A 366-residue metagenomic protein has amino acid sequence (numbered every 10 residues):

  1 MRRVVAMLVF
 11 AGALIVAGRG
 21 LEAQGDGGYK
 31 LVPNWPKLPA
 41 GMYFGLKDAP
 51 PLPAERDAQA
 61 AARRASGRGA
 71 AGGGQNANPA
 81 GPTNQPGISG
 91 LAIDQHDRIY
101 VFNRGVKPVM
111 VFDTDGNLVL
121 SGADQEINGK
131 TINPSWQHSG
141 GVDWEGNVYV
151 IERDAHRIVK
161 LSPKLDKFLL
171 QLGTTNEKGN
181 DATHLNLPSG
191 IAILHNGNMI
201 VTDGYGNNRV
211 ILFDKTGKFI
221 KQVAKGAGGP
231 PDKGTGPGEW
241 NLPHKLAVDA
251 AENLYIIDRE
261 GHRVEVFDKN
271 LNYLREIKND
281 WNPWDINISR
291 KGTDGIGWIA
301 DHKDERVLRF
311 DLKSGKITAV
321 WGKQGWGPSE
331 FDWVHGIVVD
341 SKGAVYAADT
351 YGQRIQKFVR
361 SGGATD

Functional and structural regions predicted by a protein language model:
K30-K37, V119-Q125, L169-T175, I220-A227 (+3 more regions): Beta-propeller fold detector
P33-K107: Beta-strand-rich domains and repeat architectures in extracellular enzymes and scaffolds, especially beta-propellers
Y43-P50, N78-H96, E126-N147, E177-N198 (+3 more regions): Beta-rich, blade/repeat-based domains predominating in secreted/periplasmic proteins but also intracellular
V101-R104, V150-R153, V201-G204, L254-R259 (+2 more regions): Conserved beta-strand positions in repeat-built beta-propeller and related beta-rich domains
D113-N117, S162-L165, D214-K218, D268-N272 (+2 more regions): Short loop/turn segments that connect beta-strands within beta-propeller blades
N279-K316, W321: Loop/turn-rich, solvent-exposed surfaces of beta-rich toroidal or solenoidal domains
D332-D366: Blade-level signature of beta-propeller repeat domains, shared across WD40, Kelch, NHL, RCC1 and BNR/Asp-box propellers
